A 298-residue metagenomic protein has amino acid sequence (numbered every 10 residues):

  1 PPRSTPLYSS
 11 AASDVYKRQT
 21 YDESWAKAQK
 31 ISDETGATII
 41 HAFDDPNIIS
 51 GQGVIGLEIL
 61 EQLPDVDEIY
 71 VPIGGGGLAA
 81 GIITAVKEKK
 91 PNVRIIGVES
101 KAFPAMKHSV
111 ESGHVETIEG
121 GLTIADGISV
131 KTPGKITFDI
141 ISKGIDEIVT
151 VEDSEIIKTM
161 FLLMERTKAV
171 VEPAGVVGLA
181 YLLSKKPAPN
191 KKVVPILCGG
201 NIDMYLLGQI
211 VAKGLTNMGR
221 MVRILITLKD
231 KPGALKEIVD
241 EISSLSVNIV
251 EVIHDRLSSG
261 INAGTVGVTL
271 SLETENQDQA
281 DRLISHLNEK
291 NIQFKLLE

Functional and structural regions predicted by a protein language model:
P1-A12, Y16: Single conserved hydrophobic/aromatic residue that forms the stacking wall/gate of nucleotide- or nucleobase-binding
S10-S13, T35, P91, G144: Short, structured coil segments at secondary-structure junctions
S13-D14, D33-T35, L57-E58, E111-T117 (+3 more regions): Short, hinge-like loop/turn segments at secondary-structure boundaries
K17-T20, F43, E99, E152: Short beta->alpha connector loops at strand-helix junctions that form conserved, small/polar/Pro-enriched
W25-A26, P104: Short, surface-exposed alpha-helical segments at coil->helix boundaries
D44-G144, L183-K229, V239: Glycine-rich phosphate/pyrophosphate-binding loop at beta-loop-alpha junctions
G134-K191: Active-site-adjacent helical/loop segments in soluble small-molecule enzymes
L207-E298: A conserved regulatory-domain signal marking ACT and ACT-like small-molecule sensing domains and adjacent regulatory
